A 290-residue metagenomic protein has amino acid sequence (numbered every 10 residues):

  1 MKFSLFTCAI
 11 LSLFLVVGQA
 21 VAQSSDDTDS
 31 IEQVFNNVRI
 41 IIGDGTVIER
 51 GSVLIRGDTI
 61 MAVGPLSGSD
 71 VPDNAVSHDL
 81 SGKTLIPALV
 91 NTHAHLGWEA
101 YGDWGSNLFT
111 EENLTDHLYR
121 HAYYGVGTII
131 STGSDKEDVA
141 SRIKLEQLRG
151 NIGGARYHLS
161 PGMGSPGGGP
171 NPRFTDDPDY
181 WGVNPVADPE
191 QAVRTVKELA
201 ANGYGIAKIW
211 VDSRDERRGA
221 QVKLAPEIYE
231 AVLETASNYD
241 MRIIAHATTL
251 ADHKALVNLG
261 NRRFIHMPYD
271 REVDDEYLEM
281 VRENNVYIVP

Functional and structural regions predicted by a protein language model:
M1-T7: Bacterial N-terminal signal peptides that target proteins for export
T7-G18: Bacterial N-terminal signal peptides
A20-S24: Boundary at the C-terminal end of the N-terminal hydrophobic targeting segment
S25-I31, I40, D44-I86: Histidine-rich, glycine-flanked metal-binding segment
L80, T84-G102, N107-E216, A220-R242 (+1 more regions): Divalent-metal coordination cores built from histidine and acidic residues
L250-N258: Catalytic cores of alpha/beta
V257-F264, R282-Y287: Glycine-enriched alpha-helix->loop->beta-strand junction motifs that scaffold or abut catalytic
M267-E272: Short, acidic/turn-prone active-site loops that include or flank metal/cofactor- and phosphate-binding residues
